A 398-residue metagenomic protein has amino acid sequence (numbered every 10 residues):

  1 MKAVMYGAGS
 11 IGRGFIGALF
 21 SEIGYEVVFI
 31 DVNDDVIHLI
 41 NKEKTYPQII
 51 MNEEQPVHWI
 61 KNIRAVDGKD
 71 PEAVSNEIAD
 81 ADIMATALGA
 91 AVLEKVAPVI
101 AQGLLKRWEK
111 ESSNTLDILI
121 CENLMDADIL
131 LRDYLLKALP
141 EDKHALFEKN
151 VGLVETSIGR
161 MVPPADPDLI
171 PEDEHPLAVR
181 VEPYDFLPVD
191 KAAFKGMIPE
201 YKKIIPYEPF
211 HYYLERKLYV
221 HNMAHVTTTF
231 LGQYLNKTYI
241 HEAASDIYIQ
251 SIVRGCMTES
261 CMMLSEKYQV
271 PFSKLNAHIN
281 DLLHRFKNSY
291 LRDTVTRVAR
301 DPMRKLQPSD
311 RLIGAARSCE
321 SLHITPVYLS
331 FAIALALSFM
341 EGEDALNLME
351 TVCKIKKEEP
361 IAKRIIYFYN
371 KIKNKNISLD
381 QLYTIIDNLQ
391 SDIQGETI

Functional and structural regions predicted by a protein language model:
M1-V4, S10-I398: Substrate/ligand-engaging "lid" and interaction regions
